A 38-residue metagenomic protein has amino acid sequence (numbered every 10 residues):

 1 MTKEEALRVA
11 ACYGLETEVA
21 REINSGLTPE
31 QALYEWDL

Functional and structural regions predicted by a protein language model:
E4-L38: Acidic, low-complexity, intrinsically disordered interaction modules
